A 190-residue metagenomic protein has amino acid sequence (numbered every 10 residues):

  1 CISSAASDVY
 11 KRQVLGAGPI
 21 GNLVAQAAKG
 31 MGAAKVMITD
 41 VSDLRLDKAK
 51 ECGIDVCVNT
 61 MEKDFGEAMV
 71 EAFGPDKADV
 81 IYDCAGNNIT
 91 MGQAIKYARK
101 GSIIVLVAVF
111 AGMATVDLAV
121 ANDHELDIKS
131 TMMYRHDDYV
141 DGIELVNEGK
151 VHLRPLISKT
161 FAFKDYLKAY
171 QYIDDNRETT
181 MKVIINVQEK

Functional and structural regions predicted by a protein language model:
C1-A6, Y10: Single conserved hydrophobic/aromatic residue that forms the stacking wall/gate of nucleotide- or nucleobase-binding
V14-A17, K29-Q93: Adenosine-nucleotide cofactor-binding segment
I20: Hydrophobic/small residue at the entry helix of a nucleotide-binding pocket
V41-S42, F110, Y134: Residues in the short beta-alpha loop(s) of Rossmann-like NAD(P)-binding domains
G92-K96, H136-K190: C-terminal hydrophobic helical "lid"/dimerization subdomain of Rossmann-like NAD(P)H-dependent oxidoreductases
A98-S102: Short glycine-dipeptide loop
I103-V105, V116-L156: Rossmann-fold dehydrogenase core element
